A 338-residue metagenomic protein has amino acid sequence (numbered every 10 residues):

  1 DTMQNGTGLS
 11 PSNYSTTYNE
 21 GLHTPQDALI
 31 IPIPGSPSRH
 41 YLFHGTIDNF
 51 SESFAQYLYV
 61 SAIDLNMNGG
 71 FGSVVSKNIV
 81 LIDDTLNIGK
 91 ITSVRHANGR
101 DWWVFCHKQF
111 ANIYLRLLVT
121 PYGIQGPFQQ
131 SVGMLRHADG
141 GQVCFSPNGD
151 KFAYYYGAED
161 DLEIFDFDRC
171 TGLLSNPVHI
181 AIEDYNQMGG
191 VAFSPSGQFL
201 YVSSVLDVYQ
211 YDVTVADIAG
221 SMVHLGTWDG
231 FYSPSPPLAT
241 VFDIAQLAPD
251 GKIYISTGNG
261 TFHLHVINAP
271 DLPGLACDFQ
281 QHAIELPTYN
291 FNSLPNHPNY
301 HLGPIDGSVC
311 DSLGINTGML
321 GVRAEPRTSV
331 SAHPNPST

Functional and structural regions predicted by a protein language model:
D1-T24, I30-G35, G45-G72: Beta-propeller domains
S12-N19, V75-D83, G126-L135, S175-I182 (+1 more regions): A short beta-strand motif characteristic of beta-propeller blades
T17-S38, D83-D101, D139-N148, V191-S196 (+2 more regions): Structural signature of eukaryotic scaffold interfaces centered on beta-propeller domains
N49, S53-W103: Asp-box/WD-like beta-propeller blade repeats and closely related beta-sheet repeat scaffolds
A62-G72, L117-Q125, D166-L174, Y211-G220 (+1 more regions): Short loop/turn segments immediately following beta-strands, especially the blade-tip and inter-blade linker loops
A97-Y209: Beta-propeller domains
I180-G190, G220-A248, A276-S293: Conserved blade-ending motifs and adjacent loop-strand segments that build the rim/top face of beta-propeller domains
D306-H333: Residue-level detector of functionally pivotal "anchor" positions at catalytic/ligand-binding pockets or at interdomain
